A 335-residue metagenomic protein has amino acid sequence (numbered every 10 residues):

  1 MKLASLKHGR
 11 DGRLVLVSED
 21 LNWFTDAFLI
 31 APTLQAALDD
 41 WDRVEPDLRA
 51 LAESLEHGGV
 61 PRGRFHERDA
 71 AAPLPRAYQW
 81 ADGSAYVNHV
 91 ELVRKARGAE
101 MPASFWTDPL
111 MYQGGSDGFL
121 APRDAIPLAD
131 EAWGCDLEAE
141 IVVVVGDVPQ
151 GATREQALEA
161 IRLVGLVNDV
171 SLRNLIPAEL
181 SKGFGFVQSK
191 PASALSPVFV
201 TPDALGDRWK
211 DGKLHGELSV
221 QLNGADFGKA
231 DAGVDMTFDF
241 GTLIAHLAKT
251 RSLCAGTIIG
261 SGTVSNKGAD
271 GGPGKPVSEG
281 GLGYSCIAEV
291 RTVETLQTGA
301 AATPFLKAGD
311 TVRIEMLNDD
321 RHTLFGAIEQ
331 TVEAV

Functional and structural regions predicted by a protein language model:
M1-D11, L16-E19, P32-A230, M236-T242 (+4 more regions): Active-site microenvironments in enzyme catalytic cores
G151-T153, K267-S278, D319-Q330: Short, Lys/Arg- and Gly-enriched loop/turn segments at beta-strand edges
A225-D231, V264, P276-V290, T323-A327: Local beta-strand/beta-hairpin segments that build beta-sheet-rich folds
D239-H246, R251, D270-L306: A conserved acidic, glycine/proline-rich C-terminal tail/linker
A255-G256, G309: Loop/turn positions that initiate beta-strands
C286-V335: Short hairpin/turn module used for nucleic-acid contact or packing/dimerization
